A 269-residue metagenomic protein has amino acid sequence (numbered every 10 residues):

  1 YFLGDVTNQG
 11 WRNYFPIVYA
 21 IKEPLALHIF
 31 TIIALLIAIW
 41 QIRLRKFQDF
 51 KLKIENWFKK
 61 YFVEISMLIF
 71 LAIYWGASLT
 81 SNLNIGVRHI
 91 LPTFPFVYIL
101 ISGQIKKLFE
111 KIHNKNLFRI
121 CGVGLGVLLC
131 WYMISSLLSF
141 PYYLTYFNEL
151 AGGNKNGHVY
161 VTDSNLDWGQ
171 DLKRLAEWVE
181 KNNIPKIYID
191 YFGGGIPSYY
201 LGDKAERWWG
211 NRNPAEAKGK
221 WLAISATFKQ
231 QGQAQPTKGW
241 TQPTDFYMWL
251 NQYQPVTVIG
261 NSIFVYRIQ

Functional and structural regions predicted by a protein language model:
Y1-H28, V159, G169-W178: Membrane-lumen/periplasm interface segments of multi-pass, membrane-embedded glycan/lipid transferases
L3, A151-Q269: C-terminal luminal/periplasmic domains and tails of membrane-associated envelope-modifying transferases
L3-Y14, Y19-E23, K60-M67, S78-T93: Membrane-interface catalytic loops of GT-C/OST-like multi-pass glycosylation enzymes that act
P24-L35, F94: Hydrophobic alpha-helical transmembrane segments
I32, S66, F70, P92-S102: Alpha-helical transmembrane segments of multi-pass membrane proteins
L36-W57, E64-A72, Q104-Y143: Signature aromatic-anchored transmembrane alpha helix within multi-pass, membrane-resident enzymes that catalyze glycan
S78-T80, Q104, L125-L166: Transmembrane alpha-helical segments
P92-F94, I105, L175, Y266: Hydrophobic, well-ordered secondary-structure elements that form the walls of internal hydrophobic environments
